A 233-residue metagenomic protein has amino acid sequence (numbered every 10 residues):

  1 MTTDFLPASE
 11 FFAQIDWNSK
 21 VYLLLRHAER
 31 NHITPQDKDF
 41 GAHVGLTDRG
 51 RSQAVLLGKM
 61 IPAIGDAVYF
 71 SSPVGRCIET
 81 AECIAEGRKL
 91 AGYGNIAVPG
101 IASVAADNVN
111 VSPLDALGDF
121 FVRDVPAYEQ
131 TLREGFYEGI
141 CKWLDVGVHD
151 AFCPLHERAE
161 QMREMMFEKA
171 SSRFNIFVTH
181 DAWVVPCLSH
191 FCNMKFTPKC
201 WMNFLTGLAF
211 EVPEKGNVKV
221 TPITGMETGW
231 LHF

Functional and structural regions predicted by a protein language model:
M1-S103, V148-D150, P198-G216, V220-P222: Active-site-proximal alpha-helix that buttresses catalytic centers in soluble enzyme cores
M1-S19, V104-A127, E168-R173, V185-F233: Acidic, low-complexity terminal tails and accessory targeting/binding regions of phosphate-metabolizing enzymes
H27-A28, H180-A182, M226: Active-site metal-binding loops of divalent metal-dependent hydrolases
N31-P35, V44-G45, I84-M162: Phosphate-handling substructures
T34-D37, A182, L188-S189: Short, glycine/acidic-enriched capping/hinge loops at junctions between secondary-structure elements
C77-I78, W183-V185: Short, active-site-adjacent cap segments at secondary-structure transitions
A159-S171: N-terminal short leaders/motifs
I176-F177: Metal-dependent active-site segment of extracytoplasmic phospho-/sulfohydrolases and closely related
